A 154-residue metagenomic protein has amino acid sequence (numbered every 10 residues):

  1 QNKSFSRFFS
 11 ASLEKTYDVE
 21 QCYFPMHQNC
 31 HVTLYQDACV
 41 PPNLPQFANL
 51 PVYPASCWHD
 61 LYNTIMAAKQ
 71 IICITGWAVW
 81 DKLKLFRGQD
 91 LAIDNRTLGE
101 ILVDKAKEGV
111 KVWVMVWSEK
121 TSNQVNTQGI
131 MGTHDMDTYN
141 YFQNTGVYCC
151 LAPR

Functional and structural regions predicted by a protein language model:
Q1-Y23: Eukaryotic intrinsically disordered, low-complexity, charge-rich
T16-I71, T75-R154: HKD-type phospholipase D/PLD-like phosphodiesterase module
